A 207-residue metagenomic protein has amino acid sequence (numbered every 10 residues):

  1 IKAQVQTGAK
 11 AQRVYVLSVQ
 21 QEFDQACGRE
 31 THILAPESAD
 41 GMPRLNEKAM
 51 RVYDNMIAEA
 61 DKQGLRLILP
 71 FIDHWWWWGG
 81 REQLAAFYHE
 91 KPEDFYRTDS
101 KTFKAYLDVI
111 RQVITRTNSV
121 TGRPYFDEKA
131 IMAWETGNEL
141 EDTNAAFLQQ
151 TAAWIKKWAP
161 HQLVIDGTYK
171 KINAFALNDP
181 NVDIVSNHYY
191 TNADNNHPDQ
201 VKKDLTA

Functional and structural regions predicted by a protein language model:
I1-L205: Active-site mouth of glycoside hydrolases
